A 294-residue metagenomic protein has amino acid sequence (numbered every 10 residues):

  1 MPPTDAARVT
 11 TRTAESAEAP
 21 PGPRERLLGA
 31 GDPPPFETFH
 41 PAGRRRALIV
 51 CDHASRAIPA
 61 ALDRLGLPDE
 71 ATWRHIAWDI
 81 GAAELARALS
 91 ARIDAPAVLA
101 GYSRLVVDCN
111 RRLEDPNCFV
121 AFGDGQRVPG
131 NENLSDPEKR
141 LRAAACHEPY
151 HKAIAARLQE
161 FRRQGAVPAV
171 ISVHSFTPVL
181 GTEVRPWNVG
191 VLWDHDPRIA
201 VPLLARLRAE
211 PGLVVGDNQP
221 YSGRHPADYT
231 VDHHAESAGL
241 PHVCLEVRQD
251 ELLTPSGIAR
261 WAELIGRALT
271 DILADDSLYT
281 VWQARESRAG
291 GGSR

Functional and structural regions predicted by a protein language model:
P2-V170, S175-R294: N-terminal catalytic or cofactor-binding beta/alpha core of small enzyme domains
